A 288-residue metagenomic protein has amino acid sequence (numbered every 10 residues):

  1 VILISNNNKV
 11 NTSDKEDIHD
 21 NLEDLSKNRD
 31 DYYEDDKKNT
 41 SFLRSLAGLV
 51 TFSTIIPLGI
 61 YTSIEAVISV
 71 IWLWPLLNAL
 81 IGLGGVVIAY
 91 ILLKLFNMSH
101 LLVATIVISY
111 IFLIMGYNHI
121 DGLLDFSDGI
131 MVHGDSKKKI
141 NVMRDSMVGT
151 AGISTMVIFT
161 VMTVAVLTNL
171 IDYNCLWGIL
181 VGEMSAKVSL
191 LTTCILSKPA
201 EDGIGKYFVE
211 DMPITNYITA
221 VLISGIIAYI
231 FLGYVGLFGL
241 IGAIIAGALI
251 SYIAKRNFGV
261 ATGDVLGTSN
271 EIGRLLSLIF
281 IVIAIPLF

Functional and structural regions predicted by a protein language model:
I2-G116, V132-K138, D145-S146, G152-F288: Hydrophobic alpha-helical transmembrane segments
G116-G122: Replace "His-x-His-based motif
